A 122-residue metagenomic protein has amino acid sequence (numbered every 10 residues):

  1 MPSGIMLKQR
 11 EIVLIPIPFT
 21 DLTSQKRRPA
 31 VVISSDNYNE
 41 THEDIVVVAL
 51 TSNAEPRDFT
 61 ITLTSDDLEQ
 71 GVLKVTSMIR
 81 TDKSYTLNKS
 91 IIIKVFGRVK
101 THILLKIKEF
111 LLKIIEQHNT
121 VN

Functional and structural regions predicted by a protein language model:
M1-P2: Helix-hairpin-helix/helix-loop-helix acidic hairpins
I5, E69-N122: C-terminal terminal-subdomain/extension
P18-L22: Short, charged beta-turn/beta-strand-edge "cap" motif at the junction between a beta-strand and an adjacent loop
T23-K26, V32-D67: Compact nucleic-acid interaction/catalytic patches
A30-V31, V47, T81, I107: A structural motif
